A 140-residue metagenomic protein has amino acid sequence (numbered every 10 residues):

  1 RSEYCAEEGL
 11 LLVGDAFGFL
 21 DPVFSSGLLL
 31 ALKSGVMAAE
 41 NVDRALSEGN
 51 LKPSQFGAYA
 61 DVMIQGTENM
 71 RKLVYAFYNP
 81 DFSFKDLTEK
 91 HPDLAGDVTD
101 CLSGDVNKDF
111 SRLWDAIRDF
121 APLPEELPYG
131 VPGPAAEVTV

Functional and structural regions predicted by a protein language model:
R1-N41, N50-A58: FAD/FMN-dependent oxidoreductases across multiple families
E40-V140: C-terminal helical "tail/cap" subdomain of flavin- and related membrane-associated enzymes
